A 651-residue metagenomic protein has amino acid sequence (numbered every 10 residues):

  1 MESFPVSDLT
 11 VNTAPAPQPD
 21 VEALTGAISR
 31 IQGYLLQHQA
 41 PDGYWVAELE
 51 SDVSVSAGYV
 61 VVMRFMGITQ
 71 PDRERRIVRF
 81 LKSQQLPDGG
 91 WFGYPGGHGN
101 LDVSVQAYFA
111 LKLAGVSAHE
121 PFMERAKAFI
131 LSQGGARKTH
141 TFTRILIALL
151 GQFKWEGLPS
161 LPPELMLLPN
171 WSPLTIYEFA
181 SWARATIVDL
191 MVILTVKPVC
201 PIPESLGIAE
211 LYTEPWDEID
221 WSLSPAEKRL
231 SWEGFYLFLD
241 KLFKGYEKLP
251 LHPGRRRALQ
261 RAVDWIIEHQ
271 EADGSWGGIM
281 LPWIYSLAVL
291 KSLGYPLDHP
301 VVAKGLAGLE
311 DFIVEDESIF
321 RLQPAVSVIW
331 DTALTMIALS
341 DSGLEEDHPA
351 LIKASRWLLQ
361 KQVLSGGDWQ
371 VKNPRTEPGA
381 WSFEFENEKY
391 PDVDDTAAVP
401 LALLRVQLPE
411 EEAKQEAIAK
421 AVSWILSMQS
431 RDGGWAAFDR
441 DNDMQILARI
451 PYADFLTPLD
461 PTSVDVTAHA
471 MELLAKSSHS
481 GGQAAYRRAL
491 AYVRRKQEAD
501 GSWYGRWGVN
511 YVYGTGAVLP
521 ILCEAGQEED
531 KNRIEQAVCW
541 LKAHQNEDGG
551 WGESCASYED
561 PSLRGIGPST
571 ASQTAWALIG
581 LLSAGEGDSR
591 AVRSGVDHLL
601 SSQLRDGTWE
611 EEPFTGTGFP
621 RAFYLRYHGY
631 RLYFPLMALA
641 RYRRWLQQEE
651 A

Functional and structural regions predicted by a protein language model:
M1-A651: Preference for long, amphipathic alpha-helical scaffolds in soluble/luminal domains and all-alpha bundles
